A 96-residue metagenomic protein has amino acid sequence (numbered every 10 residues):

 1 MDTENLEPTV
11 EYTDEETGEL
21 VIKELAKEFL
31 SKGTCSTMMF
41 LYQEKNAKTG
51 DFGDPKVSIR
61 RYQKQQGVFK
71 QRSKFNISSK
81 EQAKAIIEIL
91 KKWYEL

Functional and structural regions predicted by a protein language model:
M1-K80, K84, E88-L96: Positively charged, low-complexity terminal tracts and the immediately adjacent first secondary-structure elements
